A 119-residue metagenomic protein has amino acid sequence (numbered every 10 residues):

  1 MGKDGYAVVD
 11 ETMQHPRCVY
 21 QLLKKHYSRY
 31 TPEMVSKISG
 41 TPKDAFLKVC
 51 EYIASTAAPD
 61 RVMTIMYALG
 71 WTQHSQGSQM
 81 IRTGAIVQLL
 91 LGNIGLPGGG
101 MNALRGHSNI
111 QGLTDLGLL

Functional and structural regions predicted by a protein language model:
M1-P59: Long, well-ordered, tryptophan-enriched scaffold segments
Y27, D44-A45, V49, I53-L119: A glycine-rich, hydrophobic/aromatic-adjacent loop/helix-cap motif
